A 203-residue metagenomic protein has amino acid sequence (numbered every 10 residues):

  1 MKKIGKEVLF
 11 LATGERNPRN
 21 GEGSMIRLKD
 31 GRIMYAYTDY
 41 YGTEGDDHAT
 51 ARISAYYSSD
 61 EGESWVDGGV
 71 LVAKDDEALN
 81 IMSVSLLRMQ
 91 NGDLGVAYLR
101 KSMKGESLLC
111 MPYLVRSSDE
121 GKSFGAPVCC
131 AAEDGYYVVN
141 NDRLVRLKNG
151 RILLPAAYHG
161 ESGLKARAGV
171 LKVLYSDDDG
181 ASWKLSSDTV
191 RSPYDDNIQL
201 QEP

Functional and structural regions predicted by a protein language model:
M1-P203: Asp-box/BNR beta-propeller blade signature and adjacent active/binding-site loops in extracellular glycan-interacting
